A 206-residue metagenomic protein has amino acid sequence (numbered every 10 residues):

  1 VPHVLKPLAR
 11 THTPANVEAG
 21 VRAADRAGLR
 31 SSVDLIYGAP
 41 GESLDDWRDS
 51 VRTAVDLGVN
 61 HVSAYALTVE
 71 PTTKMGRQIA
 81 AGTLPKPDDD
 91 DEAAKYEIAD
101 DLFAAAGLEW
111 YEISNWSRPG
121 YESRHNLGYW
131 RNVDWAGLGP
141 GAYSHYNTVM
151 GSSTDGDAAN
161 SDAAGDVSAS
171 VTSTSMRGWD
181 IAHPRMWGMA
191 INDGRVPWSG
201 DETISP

Functional and structural regions predicted by a protein language model:
V1-P206: C-terminal scaffold of the Radical SAM
